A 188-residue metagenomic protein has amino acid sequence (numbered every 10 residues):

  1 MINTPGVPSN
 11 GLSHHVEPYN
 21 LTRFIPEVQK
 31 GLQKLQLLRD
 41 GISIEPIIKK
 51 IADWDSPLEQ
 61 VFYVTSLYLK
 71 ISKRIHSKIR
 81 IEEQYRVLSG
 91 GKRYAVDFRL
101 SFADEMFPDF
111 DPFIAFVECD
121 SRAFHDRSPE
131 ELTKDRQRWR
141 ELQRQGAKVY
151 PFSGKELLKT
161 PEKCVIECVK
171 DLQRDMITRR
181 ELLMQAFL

Functional and structural regions predicted by a protein language model:
M1-I81, L182-L188: Solvent-exposed, charged helical/coil patches that constitute nucleic-acid or partner-interaction surfaces
H14-E17, L21, D40, P161 (+3 more regions): Intrinsic-disorder-associated interaction segments
W54-E59, G91, P161-C164: Phosphate/oxyanion-binding active-site loops and adjacent basic polyanion-contact surfaces
P57, V61, R93, K134-Q137 (+1 more regions): Short, well-structured alpha-helical interface segments that form or flank functional binding sites
P57, V61-L67, F98-D104, L172-Q173: Short, well-ordered amphipathic alpha-helices
I75-A115: Active-site metal-binding core of divalent-cation-utilizing nuclease and nuclease-like domains
L100-D171: Basic, amphipathic alpha-helical patches used to engage nucleic acids or provide basic targeting signals, exemplified
K170-L188: Short, basic, helix/turn surface patches
